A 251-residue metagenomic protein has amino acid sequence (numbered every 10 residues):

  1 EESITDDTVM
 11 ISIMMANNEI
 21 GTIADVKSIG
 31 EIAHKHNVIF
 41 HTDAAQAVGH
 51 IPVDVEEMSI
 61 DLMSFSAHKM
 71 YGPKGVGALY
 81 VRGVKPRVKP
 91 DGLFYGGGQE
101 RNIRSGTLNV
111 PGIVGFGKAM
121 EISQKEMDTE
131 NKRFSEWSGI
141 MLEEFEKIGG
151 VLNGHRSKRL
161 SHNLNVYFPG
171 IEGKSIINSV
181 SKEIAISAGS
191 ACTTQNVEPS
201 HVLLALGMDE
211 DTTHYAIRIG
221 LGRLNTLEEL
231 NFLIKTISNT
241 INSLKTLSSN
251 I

Functional and structural regions predicted by a protein language model:
E1-I251: Pyridoxal 5′-phosphate
